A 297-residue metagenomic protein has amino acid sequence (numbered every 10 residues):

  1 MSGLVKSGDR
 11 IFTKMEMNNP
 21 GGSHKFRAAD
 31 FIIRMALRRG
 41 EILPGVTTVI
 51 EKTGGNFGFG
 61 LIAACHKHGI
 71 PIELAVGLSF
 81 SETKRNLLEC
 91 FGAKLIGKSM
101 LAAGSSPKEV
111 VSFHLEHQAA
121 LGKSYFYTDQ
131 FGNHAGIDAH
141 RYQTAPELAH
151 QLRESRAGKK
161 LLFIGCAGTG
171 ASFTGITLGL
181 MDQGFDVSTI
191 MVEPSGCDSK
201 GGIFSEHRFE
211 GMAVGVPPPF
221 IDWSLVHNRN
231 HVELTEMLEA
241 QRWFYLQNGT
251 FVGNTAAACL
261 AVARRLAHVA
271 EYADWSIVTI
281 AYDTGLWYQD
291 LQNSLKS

Functional and structural regions predicted by a protein language model:
M1-S297: PLP-dependent amino-acid enzyme catalytic core
